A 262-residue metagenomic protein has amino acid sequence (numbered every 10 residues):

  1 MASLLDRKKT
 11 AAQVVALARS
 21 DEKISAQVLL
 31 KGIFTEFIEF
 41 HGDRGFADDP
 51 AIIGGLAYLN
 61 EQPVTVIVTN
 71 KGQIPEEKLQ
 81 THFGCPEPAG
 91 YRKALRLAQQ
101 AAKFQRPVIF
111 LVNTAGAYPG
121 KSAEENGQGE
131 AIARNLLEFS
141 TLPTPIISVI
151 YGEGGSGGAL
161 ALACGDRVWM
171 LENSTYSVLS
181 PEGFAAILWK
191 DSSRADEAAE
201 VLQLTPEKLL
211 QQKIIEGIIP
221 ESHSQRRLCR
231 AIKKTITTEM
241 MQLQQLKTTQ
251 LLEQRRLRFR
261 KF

Functional and structural regions predicted by a protein language model:
M1-A186, K190, E200-F262: Terminal-region recognition feature
